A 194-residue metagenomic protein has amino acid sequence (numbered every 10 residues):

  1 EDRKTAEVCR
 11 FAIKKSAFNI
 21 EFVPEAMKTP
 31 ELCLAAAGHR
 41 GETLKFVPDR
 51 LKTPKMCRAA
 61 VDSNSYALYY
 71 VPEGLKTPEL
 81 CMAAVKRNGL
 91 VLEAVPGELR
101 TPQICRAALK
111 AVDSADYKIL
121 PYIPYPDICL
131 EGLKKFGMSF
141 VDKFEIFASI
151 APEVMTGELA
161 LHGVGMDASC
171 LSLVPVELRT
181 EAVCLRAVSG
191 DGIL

Functional and structural regions predicted by a protein language model:
E1-L194: Non-catalytic tandem-repeat scaffold regions and their flanking low-complexity/translocation tails
